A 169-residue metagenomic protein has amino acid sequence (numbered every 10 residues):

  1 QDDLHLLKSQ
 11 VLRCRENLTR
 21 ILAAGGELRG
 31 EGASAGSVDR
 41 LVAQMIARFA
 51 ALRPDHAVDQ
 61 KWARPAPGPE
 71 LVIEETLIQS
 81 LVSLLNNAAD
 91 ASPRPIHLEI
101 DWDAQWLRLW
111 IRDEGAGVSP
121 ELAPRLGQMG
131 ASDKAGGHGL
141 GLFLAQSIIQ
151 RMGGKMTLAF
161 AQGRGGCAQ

Functional and structural regions predicted by a protein language model:
D2-W62: Conserved DHp (HisKA) dimerization/phosphotransfer helix of two-component histidine kinases, i.e., the long coiled-coil
D101-L109: Short beta-strand-loop-beta element adjacent to the nucleotide/active-site pocket used for signaling
W106, G117, G139, Q162-Q169: Glycine-rich nucleotide-binding loop
D113: Acidic ATP/Mg2+-coordinating residue in the GHKL
V118-G130: Short conserved segment of the HATPase_c
G141, A145: Short alpha-helical Gxxx[C/S/T] motif in the catalytic ATP-binding
I149-Q150: Detector for a conserved hydrophobic position within an alpha-helical segment of the HATPase_c
